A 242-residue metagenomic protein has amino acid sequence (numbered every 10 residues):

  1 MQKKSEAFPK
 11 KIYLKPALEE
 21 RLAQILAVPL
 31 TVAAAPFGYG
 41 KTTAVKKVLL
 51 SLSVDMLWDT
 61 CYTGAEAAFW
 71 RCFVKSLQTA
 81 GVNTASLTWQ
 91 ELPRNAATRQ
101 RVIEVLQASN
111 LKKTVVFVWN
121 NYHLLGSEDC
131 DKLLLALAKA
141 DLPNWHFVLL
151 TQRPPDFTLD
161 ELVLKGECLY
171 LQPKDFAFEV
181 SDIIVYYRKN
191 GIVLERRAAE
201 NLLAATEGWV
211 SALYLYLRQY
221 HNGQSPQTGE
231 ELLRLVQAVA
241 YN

Functional and structural regions predicted by a protein language model:
M1-A23, A85-L87: Conserved adenine-nucleotide phosphate-binding loops and their immediately adjacent elements
T31, A35, L124-D129, L135-K165 (+1 more regions): Sensor-1/coupling segment of RecA-like P-loop NTPase cores
T31-D59, K75: P-loop NTPase Walker A phosphate-binding motif
G38, L169-Y170, V180, V185-N242: Amphipathic alpha-helical "lid/sensor" segments that cap RecA-like P-loop NTPase cores
T63-E66, R153-D156, F176-A177: Conserved nucleotide-binding/hydrolysis micro-motifs of P-loop NTPases
A67-W89, V102-I103: Conserved NTP-binding/hydrolysis module of P-loop NTPases
L106-C130: Conserved P-loop NTPase "ATPase switch" module shared by AAA+ and STAND
